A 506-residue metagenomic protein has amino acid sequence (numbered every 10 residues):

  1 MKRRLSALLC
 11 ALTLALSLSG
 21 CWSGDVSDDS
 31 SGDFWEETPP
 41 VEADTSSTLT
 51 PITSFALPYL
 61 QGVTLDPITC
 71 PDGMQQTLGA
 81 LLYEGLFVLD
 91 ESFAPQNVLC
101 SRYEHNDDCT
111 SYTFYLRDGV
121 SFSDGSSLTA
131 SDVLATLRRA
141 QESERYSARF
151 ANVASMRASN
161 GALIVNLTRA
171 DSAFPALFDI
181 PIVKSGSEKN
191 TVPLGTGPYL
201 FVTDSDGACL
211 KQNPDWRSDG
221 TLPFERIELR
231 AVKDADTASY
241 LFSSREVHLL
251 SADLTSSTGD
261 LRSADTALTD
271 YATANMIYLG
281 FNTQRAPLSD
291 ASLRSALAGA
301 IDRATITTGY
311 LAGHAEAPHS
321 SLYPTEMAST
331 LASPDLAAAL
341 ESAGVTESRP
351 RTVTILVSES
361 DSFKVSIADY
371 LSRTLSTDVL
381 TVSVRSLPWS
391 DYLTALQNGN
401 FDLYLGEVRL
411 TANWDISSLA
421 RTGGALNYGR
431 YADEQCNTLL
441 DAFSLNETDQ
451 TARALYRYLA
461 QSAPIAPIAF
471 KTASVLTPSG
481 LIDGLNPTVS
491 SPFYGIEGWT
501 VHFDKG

Functional and structural regions predicted by a protein language model:
A56-H105, R138: N-terminal lobe/hinge region of extracytoplasmic solute-binding protein
S101-R145, P287-S289: Aromatic- and charge-enriched surface segment that lines or borders ligand/interaction sites
L167, D171-E228, D236: Gly/Pro-rich hinge or "lid" segments in bacterial periplasmic/extracellular proteins
D215-D260: Ligand-site clamp/hinge motif
S289-R373, K505: Append "and occasionally in soluble cytosolic enzymes with long acidic Gly/Pro-rich linkers
V345-L410: Ligand/substrate-recognition segments at binding pockets and active sites
S383, P388-Y392, S417-L481, G506: Extracytoplasmic/peripheral linker and loop segments enriched in polar/acidic and small residues with frequent Thr/Pro
P478-G506: Long beta-strand-rich cores associated with HINT superfamily self-processing modules
